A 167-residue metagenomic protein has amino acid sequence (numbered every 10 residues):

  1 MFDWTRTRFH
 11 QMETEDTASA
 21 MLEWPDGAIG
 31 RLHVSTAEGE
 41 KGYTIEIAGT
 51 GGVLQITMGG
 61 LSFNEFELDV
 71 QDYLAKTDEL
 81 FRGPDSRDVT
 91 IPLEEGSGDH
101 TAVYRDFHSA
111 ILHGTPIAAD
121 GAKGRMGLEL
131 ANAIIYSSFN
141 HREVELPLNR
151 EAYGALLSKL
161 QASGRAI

Functional and structural regions predicted by a protein language model:
M1-I29, V34-E40, E46, A122: Rossmann-like dinucleotide-binding domain that binds NAD(P)(H)
T7, V89-E95, H113-G121: Active-site rim elements
D26-A28, K41, T50-V53, T115 (+1 more regions): Short acidic/polar mixed-charge low-complexity motifs
K41-E46, E65-A75, L156-S158: A short, polar/proline- and glycine-enriched secondary-structure boundary/capping micro-motif
V53-P84: Mobile, glycine-enriched helix-loop/loop "lid" segments at the mouths of ligand-binding/catalytic clefts that gate
P92-Y104: Active-site loop of classical SDR/Rossmann-like NAD(P)-dependent oxidoreductases, centered on the catalytic Tyr-X3-Lys
S109-I167: C-terminal helix-rich "cap/oligomerization" subdomain common to oxidoreductases
